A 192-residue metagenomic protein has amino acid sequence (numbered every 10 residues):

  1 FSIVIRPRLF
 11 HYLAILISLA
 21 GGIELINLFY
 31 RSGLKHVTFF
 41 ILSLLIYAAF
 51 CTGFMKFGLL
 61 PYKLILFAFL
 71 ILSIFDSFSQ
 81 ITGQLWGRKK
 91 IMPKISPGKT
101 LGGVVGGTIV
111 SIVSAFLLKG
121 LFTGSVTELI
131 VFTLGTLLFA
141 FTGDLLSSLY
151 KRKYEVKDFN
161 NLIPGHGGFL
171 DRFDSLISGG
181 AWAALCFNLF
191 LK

Functional and structural regions predicted by a protein language model:
F1-F139: Membrane-embedded alpha-helical bundles of polytopic integral membrane proteins
L85, S148-V156: Juxtamembrane interface at the ends
E128-L129, F173, K192: Short, conserved aromatic-histidine micro-motifs
K153-L176: Interfacial loop-to-transmembrane junctions
L185-K192: Juxtamembrane boundary at the C-terminal end of a transmembrane helix
